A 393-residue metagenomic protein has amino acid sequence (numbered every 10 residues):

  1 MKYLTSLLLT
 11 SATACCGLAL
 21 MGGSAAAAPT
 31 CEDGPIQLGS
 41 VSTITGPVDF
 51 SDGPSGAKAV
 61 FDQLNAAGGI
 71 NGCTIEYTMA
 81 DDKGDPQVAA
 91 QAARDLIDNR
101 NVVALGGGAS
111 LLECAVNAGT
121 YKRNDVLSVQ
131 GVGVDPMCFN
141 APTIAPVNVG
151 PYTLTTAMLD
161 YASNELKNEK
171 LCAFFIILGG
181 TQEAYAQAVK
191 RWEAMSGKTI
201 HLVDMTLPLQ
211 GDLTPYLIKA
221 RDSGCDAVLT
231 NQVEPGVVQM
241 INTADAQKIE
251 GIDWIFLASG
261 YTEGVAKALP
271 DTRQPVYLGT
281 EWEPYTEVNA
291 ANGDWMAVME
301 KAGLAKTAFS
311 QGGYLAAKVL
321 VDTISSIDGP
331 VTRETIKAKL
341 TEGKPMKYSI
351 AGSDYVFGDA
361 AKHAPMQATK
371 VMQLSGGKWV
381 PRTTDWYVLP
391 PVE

Functional and structural regions predicted by a protein language model:
M1-Q37, A66, P391-E393: Short, low-complexity disordered leader/linker segments with a strong preference for bacterial N-terminal type II
A28, P35, D49-K58, A67-C138 (+2 more regions): Beta-alpha junction/loop-to-helix N-cap segments that form part of ligand/metal-binding clefts
G34-D52, G108, K170-I176: Short beta-strand segments enriched in small/hydrophobic residues
G34-Q37, G72-E76, N99-A104, R123-L127 (+7 more regions): Loop/turn elements at helix/coil->beta-strand transitions in domains of secreted/extracellular proteins
L96-A109, V129-G131, K170-F175, G224-E234 (+3 more regions): Periplasmic-binding protein-like
P136, T143-K248, P284-G293: Extracellular/periplasmic Venus flytrap/periplasmic-binding protein
A244-Y314, D385-P391: Extracellular/periplasmic periplasmic-binding protein-like sensory domains
K301-S310, D322-W379: Segments of small-molecule ligand-sensing domains
